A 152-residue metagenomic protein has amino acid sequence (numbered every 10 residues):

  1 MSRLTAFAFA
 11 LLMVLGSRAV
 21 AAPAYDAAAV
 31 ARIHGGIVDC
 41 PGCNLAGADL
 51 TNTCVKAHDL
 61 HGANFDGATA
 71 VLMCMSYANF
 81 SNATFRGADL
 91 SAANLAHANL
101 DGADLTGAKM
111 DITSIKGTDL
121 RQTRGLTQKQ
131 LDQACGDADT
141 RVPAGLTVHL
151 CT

Functional and structural regions predicted by a protein language model:
S2-A8, T140: Intrinsically disordered, low-complexity terminal regions
A6-G16: Bacterial N-terminal signal peptides
V20-T152: Tandem repeat scaffolds
